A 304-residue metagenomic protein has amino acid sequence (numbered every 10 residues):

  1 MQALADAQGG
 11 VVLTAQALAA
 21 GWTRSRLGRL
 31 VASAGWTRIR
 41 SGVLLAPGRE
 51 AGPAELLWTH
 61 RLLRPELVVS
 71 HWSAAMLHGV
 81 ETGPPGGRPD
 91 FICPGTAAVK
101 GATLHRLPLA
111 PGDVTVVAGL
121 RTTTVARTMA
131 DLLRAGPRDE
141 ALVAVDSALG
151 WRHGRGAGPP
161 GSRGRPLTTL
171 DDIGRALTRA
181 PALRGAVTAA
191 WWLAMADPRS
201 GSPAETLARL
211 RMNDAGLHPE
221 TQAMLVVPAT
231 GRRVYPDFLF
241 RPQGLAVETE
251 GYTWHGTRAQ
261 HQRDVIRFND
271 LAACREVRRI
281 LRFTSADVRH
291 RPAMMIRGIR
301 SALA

Functional and structural regions predicted by a protein language model:
M1-G185, A304: Short gly/ser-rich loop at a beta-strand->alpha-helix junction or flexible surface loop bordering the NTP-binding
G21-T23, H153-A304: Surface segments flanking catalytic/ligand-binding clefts of nucleic-acid enzymes
